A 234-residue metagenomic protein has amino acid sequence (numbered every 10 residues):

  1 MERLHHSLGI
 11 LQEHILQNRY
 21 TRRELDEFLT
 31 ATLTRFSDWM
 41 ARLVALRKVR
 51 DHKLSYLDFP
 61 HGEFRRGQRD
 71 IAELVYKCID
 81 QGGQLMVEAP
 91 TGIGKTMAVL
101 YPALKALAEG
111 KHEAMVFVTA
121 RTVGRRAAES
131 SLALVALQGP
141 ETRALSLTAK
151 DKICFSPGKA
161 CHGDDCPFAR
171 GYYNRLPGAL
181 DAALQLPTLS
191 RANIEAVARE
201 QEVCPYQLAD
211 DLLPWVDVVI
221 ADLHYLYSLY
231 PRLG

Functional and structural regions predicted by a protein language model:
M1-I15: Nucleic-acid nuclease catalytic cores
H14-H61: A helicase ATPase "motif cassette" and its flanking acidic/Ser/Thr-rich regulatory loops
D26, V44-L54, D58, K111-V219 (+1 more regions): A substrate-engagement module of RecA-like helicase motors
A45-E88: Conserved pre-motif I regulatory segment
Y76-K77, T96-G110, S131-V135: Walker A/P-loop NTP-binding motif
D80-P102: Walker A/P-loop
Q81-M86, A106-V116: Short, surface-exposed connector motifs at secondary-structure boundaries
R232-G234: Short, conserved "post-DEAD/DEAH" coupling segment immediately C-terminal to helicase motif II within the SF2/RecA-like
